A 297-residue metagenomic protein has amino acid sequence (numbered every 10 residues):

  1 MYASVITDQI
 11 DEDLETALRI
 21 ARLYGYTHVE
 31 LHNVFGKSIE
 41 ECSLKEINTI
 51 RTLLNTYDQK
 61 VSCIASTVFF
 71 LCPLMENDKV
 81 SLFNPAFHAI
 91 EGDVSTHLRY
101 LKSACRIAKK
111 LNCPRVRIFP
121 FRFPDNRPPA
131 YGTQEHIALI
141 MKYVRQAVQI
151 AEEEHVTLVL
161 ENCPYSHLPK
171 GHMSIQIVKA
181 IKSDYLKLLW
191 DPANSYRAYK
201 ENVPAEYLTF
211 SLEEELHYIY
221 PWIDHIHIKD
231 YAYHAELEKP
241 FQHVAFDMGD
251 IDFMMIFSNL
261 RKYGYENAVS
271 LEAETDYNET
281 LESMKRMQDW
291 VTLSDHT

Functional and structural regions predicted by a protein language model:
M1-T7, V29-L31, V61-S66, V116-I118 (+4 more regions): Hydrophobic faces of well-ordered beta-strands that scaffold small-molecule active sites in alpha/beta enzyme cores
I6-I10, H32-V34, S66-F69, F121-F123 (+5 more regions): Active-site beta-loop-alpha junctions enriched in small/polar residues
D13-T16, T56, P73-W190: Active-site acidic/histidine proton-transfer and metal-coordination neighborhood in alpha/beta enzyme cores
L18-G25, E41-A65, S103-N112, R145-E153 (+3 more regions): Acidic (Asp/Glu)-rich catalytic clusters
H28, E135, M141-A245, D250 (+1 more regions): Acidic/histidine-rich catalytic cores of soluble enzymes
L31-N55, P120-R127: Glycine-rich, proline-tolerant flexible connector loops at the mouths of alpha/beta enzymes
G36-S38, C72-L74, P124-A130, Y196-K200 (+1 more regions): A short acidic, helix-capping loop that chelates divalent metal ions and anchors anionic groups
N278-T297: C-terminal helical cap(s) of enzyme catalytic domains, especially alpha/beta-barrels
